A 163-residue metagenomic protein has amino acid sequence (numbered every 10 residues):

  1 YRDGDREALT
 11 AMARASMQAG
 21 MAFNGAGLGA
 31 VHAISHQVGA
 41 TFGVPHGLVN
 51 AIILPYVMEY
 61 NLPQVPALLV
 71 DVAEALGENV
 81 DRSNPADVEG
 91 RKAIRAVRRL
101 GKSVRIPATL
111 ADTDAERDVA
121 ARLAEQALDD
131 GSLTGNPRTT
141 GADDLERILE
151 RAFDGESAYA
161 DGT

Functional and structural regions predicted by a protein language model:
Y1-A26: Carboxylate- and glycine-rich phosphate/diphosphate-binding segment that chelates Mg2+/Mn2+
D3-E7, N84-P85, A111-D114, R138-D143 (+1 more regions): Short coil/turn segments at secondary-structure boundaries
R6-T10, G29, A108, D118: Short, solvent-exposed positions on alpha-helices
L9-M12, G90, A120, L145: Hydrophobic packing residues in well-ordered alpha-helices of helical domains and bundles
M12-G20, L54, V97, G101 (+2 more regions): Short alpha-helical scaffolding segments that buttress acidic/His motifs in well-ordered protein cores
M17-N50, D130-G135: Glycine-rich phosphate/pyrophosphate-binding beta-alpha loops
T41-V119, A158, G162: Gly/Pro-rich interdomain helix-loop hinge
R117-T163: Short, amphipathic C-terminal "tail helix"
